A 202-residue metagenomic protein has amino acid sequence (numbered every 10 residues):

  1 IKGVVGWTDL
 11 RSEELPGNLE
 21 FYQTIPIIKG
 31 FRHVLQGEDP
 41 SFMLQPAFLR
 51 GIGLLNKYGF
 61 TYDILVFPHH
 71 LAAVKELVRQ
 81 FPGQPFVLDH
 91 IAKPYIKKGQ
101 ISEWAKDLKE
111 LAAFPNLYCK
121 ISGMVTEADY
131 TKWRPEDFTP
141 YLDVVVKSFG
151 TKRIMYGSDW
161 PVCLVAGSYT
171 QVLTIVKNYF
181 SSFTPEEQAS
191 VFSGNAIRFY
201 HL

Functional and structural regions predicted by a protein language model:
I1-E20: A metal-dependent hydrolase metal-coordination microenvironment
V4, F31, L55, H90 (+4 more regions): Divalent metal-coordination and catalytic microenvironments
V5-D9, K120-G123, M155-G157, F192: Short beta-strand segments
W7-E13, G37, V66-L71: Short beta->alpha connector loops
L15-T24, S41-F42, P46: Short, charged beta->alpha transition segments
K29, M43-M155: Catalytic pocket-lining loop regions of alpha/beta-barrel enzymes, especially the amidohydrolase/enolase/GH5 lineages
Q36, K93, V162: Short, glycine/acidic-enriched loop or turn micro-motifs at the edges of active sites
D143-V144, S148-M155, L164-L202: Mid-to-C-terminal alpha-helical segments outside catalytic/metal-binding sites
